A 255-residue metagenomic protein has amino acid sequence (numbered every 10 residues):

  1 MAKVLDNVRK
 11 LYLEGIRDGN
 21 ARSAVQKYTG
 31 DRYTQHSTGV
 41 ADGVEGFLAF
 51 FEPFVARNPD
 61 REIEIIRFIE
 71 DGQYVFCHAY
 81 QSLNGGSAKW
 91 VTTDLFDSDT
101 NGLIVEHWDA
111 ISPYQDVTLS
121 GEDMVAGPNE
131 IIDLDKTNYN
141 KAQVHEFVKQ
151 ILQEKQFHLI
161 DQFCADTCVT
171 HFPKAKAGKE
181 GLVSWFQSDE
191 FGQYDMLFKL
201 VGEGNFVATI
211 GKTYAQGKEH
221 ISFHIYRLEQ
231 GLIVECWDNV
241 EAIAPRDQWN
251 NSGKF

Functional and structural regions predicted by a protein language model:
M1-F255: C-terminal and inter-domain tail/linker signature
